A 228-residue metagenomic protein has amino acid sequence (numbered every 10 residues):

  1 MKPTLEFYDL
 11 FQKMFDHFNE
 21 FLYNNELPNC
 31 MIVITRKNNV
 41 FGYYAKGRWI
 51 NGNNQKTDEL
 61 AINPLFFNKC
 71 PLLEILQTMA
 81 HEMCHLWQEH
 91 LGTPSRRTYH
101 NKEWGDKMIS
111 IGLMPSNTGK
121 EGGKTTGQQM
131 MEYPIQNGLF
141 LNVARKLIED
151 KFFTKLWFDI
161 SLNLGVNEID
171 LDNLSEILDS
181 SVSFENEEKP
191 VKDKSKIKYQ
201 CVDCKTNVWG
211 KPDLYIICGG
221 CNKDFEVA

Functional and structural regions predicted by a protein language model:
M1-K2, Q88: A short, surface-exposed helix-loop junction/capping segment
K2-C70, T93-A228: Metalloprotease/metallohydrolase-associated module, dominated by Zn2+-dependent proteases
E74: Glycine-rich, basic loop-to-helix element that forms the pyrophosphate-binding segment of sugar-nucleotide handling
Q77-H90: Active-site recognition of the HExxH zinc-binding catalytic motif
